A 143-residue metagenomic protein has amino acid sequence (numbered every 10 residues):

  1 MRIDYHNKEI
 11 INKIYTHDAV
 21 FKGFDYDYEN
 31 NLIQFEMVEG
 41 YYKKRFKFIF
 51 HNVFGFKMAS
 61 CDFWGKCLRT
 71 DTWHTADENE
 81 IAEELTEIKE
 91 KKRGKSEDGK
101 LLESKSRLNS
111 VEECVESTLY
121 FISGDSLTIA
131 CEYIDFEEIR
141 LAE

Functional and structural regions predicted by a protein language model:
M1-E143: Surface-exposed, interaction-prone regions used to assemble/regulate multi-protein complexes
